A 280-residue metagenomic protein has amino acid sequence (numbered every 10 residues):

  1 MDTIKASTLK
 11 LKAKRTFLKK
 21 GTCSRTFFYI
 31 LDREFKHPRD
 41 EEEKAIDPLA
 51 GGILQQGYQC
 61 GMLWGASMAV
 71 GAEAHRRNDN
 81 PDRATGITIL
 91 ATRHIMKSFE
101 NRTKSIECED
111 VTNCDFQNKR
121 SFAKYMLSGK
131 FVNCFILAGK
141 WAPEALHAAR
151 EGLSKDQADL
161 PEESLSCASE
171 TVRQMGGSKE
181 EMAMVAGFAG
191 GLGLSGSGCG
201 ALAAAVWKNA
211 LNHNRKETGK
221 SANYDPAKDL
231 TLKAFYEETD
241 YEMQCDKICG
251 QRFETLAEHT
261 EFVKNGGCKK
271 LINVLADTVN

Functional and structural regions predicted by a protein language model:
D2-T26, I30-H37, D159-G176: Short, conserved "active-site rim" segments that organize catalytic pockets and cofactor/ligand binding
K5-L9, H37-L54, R173-G193: Short, hydrophobic/aliphatic alpha-helical segments
K10-L18, L49-Y58, D82, Y125-K130 (+4 more regions): A short glycine/serine-rich beta->alpha loop
K19, C23, Y58, N133-L137 (+5 more regions): Short, contiguous, pocket-lining structural segments that sit at or immediately flank catalytic/ligand-binding sites
Y29-R33, A69-V70, T85-M175, A205-N209 (+1 more regions): Amphipathic alpha-helical interface segments
E34-K44, A72-T88, S178-A183, N209-A227: Phosphate-handling active-site elements
E41-P48, M62-R76, A205-N209, C249-F253: A short glycine/small-residue-enriched secondary-structure motif
G57-M68, G190-W207: Conserved phosphate/anionic-ligand binding catalytic regions in large, soluble enzymes, centered on
